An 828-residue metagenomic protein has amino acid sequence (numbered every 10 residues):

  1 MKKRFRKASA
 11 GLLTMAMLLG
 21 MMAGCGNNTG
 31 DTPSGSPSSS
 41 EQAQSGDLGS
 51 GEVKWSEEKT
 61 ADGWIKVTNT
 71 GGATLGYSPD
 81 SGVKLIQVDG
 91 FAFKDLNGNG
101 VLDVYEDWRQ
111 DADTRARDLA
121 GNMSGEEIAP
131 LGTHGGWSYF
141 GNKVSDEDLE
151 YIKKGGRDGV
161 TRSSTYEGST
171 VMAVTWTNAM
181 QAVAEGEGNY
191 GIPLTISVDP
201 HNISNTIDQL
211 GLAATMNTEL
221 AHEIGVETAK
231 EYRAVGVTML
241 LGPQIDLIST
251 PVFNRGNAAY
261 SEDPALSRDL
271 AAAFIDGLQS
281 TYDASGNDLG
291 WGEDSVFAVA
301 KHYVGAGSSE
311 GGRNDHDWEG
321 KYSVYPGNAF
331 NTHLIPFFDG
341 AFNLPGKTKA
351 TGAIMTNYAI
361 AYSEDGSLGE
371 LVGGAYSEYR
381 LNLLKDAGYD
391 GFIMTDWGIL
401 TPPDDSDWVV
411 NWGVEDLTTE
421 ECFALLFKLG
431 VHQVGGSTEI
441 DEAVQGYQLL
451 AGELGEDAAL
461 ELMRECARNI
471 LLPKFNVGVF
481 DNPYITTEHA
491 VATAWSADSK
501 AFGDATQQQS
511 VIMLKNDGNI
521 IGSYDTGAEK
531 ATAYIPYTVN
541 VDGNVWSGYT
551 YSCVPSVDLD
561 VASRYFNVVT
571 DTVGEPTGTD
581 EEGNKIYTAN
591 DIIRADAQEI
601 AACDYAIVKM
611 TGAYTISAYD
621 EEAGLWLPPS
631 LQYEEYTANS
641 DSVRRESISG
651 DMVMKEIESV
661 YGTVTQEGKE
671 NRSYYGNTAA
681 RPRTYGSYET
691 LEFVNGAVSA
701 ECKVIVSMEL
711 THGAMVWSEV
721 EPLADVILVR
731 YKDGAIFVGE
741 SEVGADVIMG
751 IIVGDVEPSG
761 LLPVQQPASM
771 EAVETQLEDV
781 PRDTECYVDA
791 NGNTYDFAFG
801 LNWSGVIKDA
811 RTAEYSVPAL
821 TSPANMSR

Functional and structural regions predicted by a protein language model:
M1-L12: Bacterial N-terminal signal peptides that target proteins for export
L12-L13, G307: A periodicity- and composition-biased signal for non-globular, repetitive helical segments
G20-G24: C-terminal motif of bacterial Sec signal peptides marking the signal peptidase cleavage site
G26-R828: Glycoside hydrolase catalytic-domain context in secreted enzymes
